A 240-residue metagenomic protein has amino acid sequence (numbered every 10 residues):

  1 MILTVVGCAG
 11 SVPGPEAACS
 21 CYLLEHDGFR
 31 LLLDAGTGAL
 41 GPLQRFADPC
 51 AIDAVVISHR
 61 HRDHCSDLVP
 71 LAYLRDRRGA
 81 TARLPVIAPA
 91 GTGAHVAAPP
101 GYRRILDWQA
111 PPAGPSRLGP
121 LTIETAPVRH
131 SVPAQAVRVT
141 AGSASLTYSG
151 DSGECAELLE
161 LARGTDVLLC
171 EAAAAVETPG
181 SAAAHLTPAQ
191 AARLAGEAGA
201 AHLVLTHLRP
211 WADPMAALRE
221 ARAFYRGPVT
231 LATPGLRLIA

Functional and structural regions predicted by a protein language model:
M1-A47, A134-G150, V167: Conserved beta-strand hairpin/beta-sheet module of binuclear metal-dependent hydrolase folds, prominently
L24, A113-G119, R237-I239: Short acidic-hydrophobic surface loop/beta-edge motif
F29, A80-P85, A198-H202, G227: A short helix->loop->beta-strand "cap" motif at the edges of active sites that frequently abuts
L32-G36, L43, D53-D63, P89 (+4 more regions): Active-site neighborhood of phospho(di)ester-bond hydrolases with catalytic His/Asp-centered motifs
T37-P85, D166: Active-site metal-binding motif and surrounding structural segment of the metallo-beta-lactamase
D67-R75, A98, D213-A221: Metal-dependent catalytic neighborhoods of phosphoester/phosphodiester hydrolases
T81-A134, A141-G142: Metallo-beta-lactamase
C155-R237: Cap/insert and terminal regions of metallo-dependent hydrolase folds
